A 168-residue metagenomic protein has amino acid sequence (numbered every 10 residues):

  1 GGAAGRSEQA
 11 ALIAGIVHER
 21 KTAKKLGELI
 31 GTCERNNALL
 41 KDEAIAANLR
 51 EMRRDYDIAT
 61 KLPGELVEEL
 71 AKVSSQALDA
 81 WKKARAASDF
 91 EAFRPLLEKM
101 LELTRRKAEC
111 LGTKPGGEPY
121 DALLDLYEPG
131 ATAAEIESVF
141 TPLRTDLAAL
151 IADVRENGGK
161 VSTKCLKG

Functional and structural regions predicted by a protein language model:
G1-L97: N-terminal helix-rich structural modules
L70-G168: Contiguous, non-catalytic segments that form substrate-binding/exosite surfaces or channel walls
